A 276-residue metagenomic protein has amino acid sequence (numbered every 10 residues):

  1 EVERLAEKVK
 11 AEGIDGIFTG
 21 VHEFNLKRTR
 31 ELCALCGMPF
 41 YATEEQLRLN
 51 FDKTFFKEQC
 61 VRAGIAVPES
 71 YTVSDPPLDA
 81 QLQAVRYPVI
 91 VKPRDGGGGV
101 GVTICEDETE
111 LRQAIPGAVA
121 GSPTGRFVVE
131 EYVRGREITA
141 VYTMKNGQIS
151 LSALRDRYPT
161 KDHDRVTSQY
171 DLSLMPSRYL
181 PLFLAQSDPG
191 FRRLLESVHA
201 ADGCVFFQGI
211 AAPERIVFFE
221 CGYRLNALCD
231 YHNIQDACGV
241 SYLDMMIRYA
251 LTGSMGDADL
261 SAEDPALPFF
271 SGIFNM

Functional and structural regions predicted by a protein language model:
E3-G13: Short, well-structured alpha-helical segments in soluble
E12-F51, G64-Y71: A short, GP-enriched loop/loop-strand-helix hinge that lies immediately N-terminal to, or at the N-terminal rim
A66-P68, P88-I90, V102-G135, R155 (+2 more regions): Conserved ATP-binding module of the ATP-grasp superfamily
V73, V102-D107, T143-K145: Short beta-strand-to-turn element immediately C-terminal to the catalytic PLP-Schiff-base lysine in fold type I
D79-Q81, I247-M276: Peripheral (often C-terminal) accessory segments that flank ATP-dependent C-N-forming ligase machineries
V89, S150, V217-E220: Protein kinase-like catalytic core scaffold
E131-R134, I138, Y142-A200, C204 (+3 more regions): ATP-dependent carboxylate/phosphate-activation module, predominantly the ATP-grasp catalytic core and closely related
